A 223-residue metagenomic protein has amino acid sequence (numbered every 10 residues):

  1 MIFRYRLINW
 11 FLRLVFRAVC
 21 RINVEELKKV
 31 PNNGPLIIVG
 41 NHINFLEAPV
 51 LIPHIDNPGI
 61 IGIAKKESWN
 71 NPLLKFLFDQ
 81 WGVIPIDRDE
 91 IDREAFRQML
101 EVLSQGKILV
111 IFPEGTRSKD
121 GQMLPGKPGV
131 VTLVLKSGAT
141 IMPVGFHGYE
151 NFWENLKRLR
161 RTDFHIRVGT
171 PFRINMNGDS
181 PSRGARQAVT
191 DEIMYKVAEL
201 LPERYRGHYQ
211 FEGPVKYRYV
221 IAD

Functional and structural regions predicted by a protein language model:
I2, I8-N9, R17, N32-E90 (+1 more regions): Catalytic core of membrane glycerolipid acyltransferases/transacylases, capturing the structured, soluble-facing
F3, E94-D223: Non-catalytic C-terminal accessory region of glycerolipid acyltransferases and related lyso-lipid remodeling enzymes
R13, P49, V131-T132: Active-site phosphate/pyrophosphate- and oxyanion-stabilizing loops and adjacent acidic/basic residues in soluble
L14-G34: A short, well-structured juxtamembrane/interface segment
C20, P35, I60, I108 (+1 more regions): Generic structural signal for secondary-structure transition and capping sites
E26, N41, A64-K65, G82 (+2 more regions): A secondary-structure boundary/capping signal
K28, H42-I43, K66, D89 (+3 more regions): Short, flexible active-site-adjacent loop segments at beta-strand->alpha-helix junctions, enriched in small/polar
K29, I91, G129: Residue-level recognition of oxygen-bearing side chains
